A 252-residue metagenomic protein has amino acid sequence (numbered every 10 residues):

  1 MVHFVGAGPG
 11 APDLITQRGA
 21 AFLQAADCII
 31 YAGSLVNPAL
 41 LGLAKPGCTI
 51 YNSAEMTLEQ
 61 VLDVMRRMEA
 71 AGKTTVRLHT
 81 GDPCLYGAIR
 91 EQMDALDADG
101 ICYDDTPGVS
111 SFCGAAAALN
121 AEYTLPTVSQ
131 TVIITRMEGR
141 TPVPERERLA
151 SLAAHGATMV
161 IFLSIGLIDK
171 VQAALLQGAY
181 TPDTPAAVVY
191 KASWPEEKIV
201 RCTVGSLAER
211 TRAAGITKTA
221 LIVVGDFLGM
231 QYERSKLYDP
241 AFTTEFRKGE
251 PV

Functional and structural regions predicted by a protein language model:
M1-V109, G114, A208, A220: Class I S-adenosyl-L-methionine
V2, Q60, A71-T75, T131 (+2 more regions): A contiguous loop/helix-start segment that scaffolds small-molecule binding in enzyme catalytic cores
P12-D13, P38, P83-C84, P107 (+7 more regions): Flexible, active-site-adjacent loop/turn segments at secondary-structure boundaries
T16-Q17, S34, P126-V128, D183 (+1 more regions): Non-catalytic, surface-exposed connector residues within folded enzymatic/regulatory domains
A20, G42, R67, T124-L125 (+3 more regions): Short secondary-structure boundary/capping segments
G42-L43, A118, A174: Residue-level signal for well-ordered alpha-helical positions
C84-H155, K198-R201: Class I SAM-dependent methyltransferase SAM-binding "motif I" and its flanking Rossmann-like core
